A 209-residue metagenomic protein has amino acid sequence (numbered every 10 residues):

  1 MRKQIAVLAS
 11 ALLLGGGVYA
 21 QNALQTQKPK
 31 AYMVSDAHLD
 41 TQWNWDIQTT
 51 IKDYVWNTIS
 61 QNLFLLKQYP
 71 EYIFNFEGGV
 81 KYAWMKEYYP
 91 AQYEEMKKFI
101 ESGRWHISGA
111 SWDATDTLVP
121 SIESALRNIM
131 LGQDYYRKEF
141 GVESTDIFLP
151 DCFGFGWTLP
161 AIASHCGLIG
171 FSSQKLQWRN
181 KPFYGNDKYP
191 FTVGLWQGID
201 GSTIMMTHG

Functional and structural regions predicted by a protein language model:
M1-Q4: Positively charged n-region of N-terminal signal peptides that target proteins for export
V7-G15: Bacterial N-terminal signal peptides
G16-A20: Sec/Tat signal peptide C-region and signal peptidase I cleavage site
Q21-G209: Catalytic-domain carbohydrate-binding cleft regions of carbohydrate-active enzymes
